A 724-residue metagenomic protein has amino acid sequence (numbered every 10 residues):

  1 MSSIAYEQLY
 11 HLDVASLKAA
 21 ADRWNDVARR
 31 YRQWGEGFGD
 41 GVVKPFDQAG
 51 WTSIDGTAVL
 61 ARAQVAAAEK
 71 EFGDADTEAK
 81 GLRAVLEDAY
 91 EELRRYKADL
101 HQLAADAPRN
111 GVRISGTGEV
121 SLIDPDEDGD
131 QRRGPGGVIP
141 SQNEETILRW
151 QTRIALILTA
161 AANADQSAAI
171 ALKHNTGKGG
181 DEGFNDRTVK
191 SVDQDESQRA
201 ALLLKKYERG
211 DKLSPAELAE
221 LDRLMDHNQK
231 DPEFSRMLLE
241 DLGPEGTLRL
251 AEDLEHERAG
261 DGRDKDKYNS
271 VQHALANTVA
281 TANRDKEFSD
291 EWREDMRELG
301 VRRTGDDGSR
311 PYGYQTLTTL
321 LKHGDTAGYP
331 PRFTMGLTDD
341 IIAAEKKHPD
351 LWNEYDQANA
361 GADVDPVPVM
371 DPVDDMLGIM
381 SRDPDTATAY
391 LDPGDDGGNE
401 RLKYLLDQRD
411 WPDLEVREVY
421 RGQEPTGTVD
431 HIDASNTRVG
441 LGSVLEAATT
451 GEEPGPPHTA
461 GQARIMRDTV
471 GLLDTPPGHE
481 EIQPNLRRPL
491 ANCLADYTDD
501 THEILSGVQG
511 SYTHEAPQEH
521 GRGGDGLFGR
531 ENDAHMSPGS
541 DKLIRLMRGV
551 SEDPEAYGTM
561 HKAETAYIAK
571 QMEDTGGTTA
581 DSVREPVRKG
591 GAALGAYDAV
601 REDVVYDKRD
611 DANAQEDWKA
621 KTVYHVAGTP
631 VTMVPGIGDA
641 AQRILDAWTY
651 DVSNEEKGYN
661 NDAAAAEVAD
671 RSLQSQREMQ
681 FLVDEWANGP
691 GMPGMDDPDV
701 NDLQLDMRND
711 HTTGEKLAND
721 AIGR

Functional and structural regions predicted by a protein language model:
M1-G177, K212, G723-R724: N-terminal secretion-targeting helices of virulence/extracellular proteins, encompassing both classical Sec signal
D181-A721: Non-catalytic all-alpha helical scaffold/repeat segments
